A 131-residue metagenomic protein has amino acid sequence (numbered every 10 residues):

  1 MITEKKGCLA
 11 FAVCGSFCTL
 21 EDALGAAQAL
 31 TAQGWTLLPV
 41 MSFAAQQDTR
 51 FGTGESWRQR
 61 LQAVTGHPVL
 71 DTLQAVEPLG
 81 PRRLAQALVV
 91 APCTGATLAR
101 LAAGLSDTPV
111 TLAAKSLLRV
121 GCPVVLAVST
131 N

Functional and structural regions predicted by a protein language model:
M1-N131: A cross-family phosphate/adenosyl-ligand binding-site feature
